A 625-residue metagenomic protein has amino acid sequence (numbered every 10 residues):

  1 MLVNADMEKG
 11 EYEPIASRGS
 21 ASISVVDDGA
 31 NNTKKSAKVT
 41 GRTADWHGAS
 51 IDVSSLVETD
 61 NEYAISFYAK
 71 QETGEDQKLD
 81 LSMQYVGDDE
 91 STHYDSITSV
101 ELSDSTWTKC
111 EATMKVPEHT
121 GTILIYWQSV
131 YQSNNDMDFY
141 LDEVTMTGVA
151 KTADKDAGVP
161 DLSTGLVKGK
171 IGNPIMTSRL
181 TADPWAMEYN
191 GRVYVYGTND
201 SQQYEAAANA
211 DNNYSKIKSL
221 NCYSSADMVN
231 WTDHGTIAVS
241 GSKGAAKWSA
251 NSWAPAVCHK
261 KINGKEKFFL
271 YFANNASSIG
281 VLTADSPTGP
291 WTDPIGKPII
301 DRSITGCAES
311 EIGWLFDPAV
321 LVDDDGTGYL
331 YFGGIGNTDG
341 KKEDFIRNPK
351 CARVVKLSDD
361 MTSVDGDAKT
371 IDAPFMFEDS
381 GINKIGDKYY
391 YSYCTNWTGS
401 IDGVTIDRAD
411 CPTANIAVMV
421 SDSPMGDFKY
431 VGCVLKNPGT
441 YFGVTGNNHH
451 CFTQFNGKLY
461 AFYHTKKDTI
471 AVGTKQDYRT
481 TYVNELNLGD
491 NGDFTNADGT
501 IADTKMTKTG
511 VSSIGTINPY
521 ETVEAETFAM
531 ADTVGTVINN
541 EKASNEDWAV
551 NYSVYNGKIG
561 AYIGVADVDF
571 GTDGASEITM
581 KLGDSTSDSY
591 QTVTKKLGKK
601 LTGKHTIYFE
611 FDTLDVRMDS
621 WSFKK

Functional and structural regions predicted by a protein language model:
V3-E8, A37, H47-D80, T108-V116 (+5 more regions): Extra-cytoplasmic beta-strand recognition segments
D6-K38, R42, A525-V550: Extracellular glycan-recognition surfaces and repeat-rich motifs
M7, F67, E111-T145, L597-F623: Extracellular beta-strand ligand-recognition surfaces/modules
R18, V39-A64, D80, D88-T98 (+3 more regions): Secreted extracellular polysaccharide-interacting domains
A30, Q84-T92, D227, S423 (+2 more regions): Change "in extracellular beta-sheet-rich domains … of secreted and cell-surface proteins" to "in beta-sheet-rich domains
A30-N32, D60-N61, E75-D76, D89-T92 (+5 more regions): Short, solvent-exposed loop/turn segments that connect beta-strands within catalytic domains and beta-strand-rich
D89-G121, F442, S585-K604, D612-V616: Extracellular carbohydrate recognition and processing domains and analogous Trp-centered ligand-binding platforms
K151-T579, D588-Q591, K595-G598, K604-K625: Carbohydrate-active catalytic/glycan-binding domains of CAZyme proteins, especially the secreted or lumenal ectodomains
